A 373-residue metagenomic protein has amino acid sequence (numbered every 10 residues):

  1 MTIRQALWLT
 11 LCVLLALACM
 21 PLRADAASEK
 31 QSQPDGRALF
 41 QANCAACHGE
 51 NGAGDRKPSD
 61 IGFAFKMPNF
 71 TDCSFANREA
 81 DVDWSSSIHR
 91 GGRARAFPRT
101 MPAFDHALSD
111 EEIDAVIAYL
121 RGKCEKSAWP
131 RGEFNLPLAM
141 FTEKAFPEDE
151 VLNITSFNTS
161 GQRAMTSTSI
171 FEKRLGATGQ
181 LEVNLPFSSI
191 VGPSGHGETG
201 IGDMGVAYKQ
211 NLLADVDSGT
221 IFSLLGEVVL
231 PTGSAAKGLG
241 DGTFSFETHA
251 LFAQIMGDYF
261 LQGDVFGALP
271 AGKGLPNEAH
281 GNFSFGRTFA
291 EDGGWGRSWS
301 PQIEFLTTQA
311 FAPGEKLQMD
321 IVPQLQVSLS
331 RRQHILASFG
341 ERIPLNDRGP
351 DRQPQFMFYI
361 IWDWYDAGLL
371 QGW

Functional and structural regions predicted by a protein language model:
T2-T10: Bacterial N-terminal signal peptides that target proteins for export
L9-A18: Bacterial N-terminal signal peptides
A24-S28: Boundary at the C-terminal end of the N-terminal hydrophobic targeting segment
Q31, R37-K66, R90-P98, K123-S127: Periplasmic/extracellular electron-transfer cofactor-ligation site, primarily the c-type cytochrome heme-c attachment
D60-R121: Extracytoplasmic electron-transfer domains, predominantly the class I c-type cytochrome c fold
E111, S127-W373: Transmembrane beta-barrel domains of Gram-negative outer membranes and organellar outer membranes
